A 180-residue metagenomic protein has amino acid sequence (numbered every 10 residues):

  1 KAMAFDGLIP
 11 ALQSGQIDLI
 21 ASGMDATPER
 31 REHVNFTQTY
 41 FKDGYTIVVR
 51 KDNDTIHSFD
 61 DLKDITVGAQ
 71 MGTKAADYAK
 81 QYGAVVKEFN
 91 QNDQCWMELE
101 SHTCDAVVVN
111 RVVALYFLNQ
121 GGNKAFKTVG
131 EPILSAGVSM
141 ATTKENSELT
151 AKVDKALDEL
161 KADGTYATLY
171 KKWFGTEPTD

Functional and structural regions predicted by a protein language model:
K1-G23, D163: Extracytoplasmic small-molecule ligand-binding "clamshell" domains of the periplasmic binding protein/Venus flytrap
K1-P10, D54, M71-T73, K87-S101 (+1 more regions): Short helix-initiation/N-cap motifs at beta->coil->alpha
L12-Q13, L62, L99-E100, M140 (+1 more regions): Hydrophobic residues within well-ordered alpha-helices
G23-E32, Y78, W96-E100, D105-S135: A ligand-binding cleft/hinge motif common to bilobed small-molecule-binding domains
K42-V49, R111, L115-D158, T176-D180: Periplasmic-binding protein-like
R50-T66: Flexible hinge/capping segments at coil-to-helix
F59, G72-N92, W96, L118-N123: Ligand-binding cleft/hinge of the Venus flytrap
K74-K87, F126-V129, K152-D180: Ligand-binding clefts/hinges and TM-proximal coupling segments of bilobed small-molecule sensing domains
